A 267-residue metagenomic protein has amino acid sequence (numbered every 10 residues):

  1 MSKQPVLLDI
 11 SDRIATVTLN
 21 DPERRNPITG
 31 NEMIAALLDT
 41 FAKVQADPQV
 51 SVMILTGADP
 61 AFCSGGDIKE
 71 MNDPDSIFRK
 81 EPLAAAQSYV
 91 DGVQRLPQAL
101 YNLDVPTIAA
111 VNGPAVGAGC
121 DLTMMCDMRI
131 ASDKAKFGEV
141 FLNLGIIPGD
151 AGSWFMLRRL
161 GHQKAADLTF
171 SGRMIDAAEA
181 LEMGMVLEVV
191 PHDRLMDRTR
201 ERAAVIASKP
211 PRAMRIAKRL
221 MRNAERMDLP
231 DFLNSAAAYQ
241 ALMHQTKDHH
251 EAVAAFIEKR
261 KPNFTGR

Functional and structural regions predicted by a protein language model:
M1-A58, Q98: Conserved CoA-thioester-binding segment of acyl-CoA-metabolizing enzymes
V17, D21, L37, L55 (+7 more regions): Terminal peptide-recognition signature
R24, G57-L96, A115, G145 (+1 more regions): Glycine- (often His-adjacent) and acidic-residue-rich active-site loop that binds/positions the CoA thioester
E32-A36, G92, A99, R198 (+4 more regions): Charged catalytic carboxylate motif
Q98-R212, A241-T246, E251-A254, R260 (+1 more regions): Crotonase-fold acyl-CoA enzyme core
K218-M227: Short, charged, surface-exposed hinge/linker loops at domain edges that act as mobile lids or interdomain connectors
